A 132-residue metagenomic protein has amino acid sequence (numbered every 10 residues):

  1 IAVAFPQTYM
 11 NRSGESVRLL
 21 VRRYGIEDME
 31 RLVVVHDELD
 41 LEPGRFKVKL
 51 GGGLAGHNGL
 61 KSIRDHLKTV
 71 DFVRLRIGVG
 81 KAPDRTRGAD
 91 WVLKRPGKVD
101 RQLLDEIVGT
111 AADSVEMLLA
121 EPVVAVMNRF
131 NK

Functional and structural regions predicted by a protein language model:
I1-G51, K61-L75, A82-R87, K94 (+2 more regions): Nucleotide and nucleotide-moiety/phosphate-recognizing core
G56: Short, conserved glycine- and acidic-residue-centered signature motifs in active-site or ligand-binding loops
